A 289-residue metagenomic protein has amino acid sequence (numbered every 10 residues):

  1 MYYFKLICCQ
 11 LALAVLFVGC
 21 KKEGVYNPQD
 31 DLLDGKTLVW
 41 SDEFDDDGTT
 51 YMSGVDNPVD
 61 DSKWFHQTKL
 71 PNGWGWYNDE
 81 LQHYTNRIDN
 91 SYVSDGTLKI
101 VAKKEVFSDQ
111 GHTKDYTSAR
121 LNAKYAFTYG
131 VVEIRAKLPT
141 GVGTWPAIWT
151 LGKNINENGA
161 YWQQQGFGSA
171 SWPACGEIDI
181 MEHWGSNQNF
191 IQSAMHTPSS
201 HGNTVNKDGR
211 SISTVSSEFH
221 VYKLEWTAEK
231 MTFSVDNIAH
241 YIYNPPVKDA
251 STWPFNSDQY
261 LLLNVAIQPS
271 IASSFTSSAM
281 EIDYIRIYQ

Functional and structural regions predicted by a protein language model:
M1-Y26: Bacterial Sec-dependent N-terminal signal peptides
C20-Q289: GH16 jelly-roll
